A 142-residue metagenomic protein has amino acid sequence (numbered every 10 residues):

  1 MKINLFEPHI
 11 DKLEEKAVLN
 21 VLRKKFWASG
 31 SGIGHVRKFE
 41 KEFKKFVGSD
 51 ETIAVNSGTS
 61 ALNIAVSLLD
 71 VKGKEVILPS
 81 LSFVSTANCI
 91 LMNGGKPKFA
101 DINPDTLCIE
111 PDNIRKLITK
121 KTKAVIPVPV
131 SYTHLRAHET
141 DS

Functional and structural regions predicted by a protein language model:
M1-A28: N-terminal "arm"/small-domain region of PLP-dependent enzymes with the aminotransferase-like
E7-P8, D101, V130: Conserved donor-binding loops in enzymes that form glycosidic bonds
S29-G30, G34-E75, C89, F99: Phosphate-binding glycine-rich loop
N63-I118: Conserved PLP-anchoring active-site segment centered on the Schiff-base-forming lysine
H134, E139-S142: Single conserved hydrophobic/aromatic residue that forms the stacking wall/gate of nucleotide- or nucleobase-binding
